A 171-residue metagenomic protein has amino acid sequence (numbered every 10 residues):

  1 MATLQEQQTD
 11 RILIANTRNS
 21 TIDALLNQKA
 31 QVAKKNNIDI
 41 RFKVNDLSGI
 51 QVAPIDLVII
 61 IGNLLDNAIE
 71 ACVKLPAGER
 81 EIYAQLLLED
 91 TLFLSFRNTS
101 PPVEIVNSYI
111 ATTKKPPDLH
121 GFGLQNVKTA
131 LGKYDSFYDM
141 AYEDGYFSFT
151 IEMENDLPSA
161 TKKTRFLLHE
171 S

Functional and structural regions predicted by a protein language model:
A2, E6, R18-K34: Short beta-to-alpha transition helix within the HATPase_c
I14, I40-I60: Conserved short strand/loop->alpha-helix "switch" segment adjacent to the catalytic nucleotide/phosphoryl-transfer site
F42-S48, L87-L88, S100, Y142: Heptad-repeat coiled-coil segments of the DHp/HisKA dimerization-phosphoacceptor module
P54-A77: Conserved ATP-binding N-box helix of the HATPase_c
E79-D90: Short beta-strand/loop element within the Bergerat-fold HATPase_c
L92-G121, A160-H169: Glycine-rich/acidic phosphate-handling loop/turn and adjacent ATP-lid/helix of nucleotide-binding kinase/ATPase domains
H120, T129-S171: Flexible, glycine-/charge-rich segments associated with ATP-binding catalytic modules
